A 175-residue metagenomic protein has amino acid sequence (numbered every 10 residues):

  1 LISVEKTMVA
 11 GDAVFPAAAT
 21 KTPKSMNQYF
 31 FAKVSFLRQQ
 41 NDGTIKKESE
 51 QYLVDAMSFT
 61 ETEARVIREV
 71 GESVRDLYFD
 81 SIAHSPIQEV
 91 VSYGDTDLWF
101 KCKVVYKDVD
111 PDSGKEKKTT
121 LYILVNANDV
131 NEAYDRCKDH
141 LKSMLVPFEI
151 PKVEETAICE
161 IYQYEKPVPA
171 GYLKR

Functional and structural regions predicted by a protein language model:
L1, S58-G71, D129-L145: A short, charged, amphipathic alpha-helix used as a generic interaction element across diverse proteins
V4, V9, V14-P16, K21-F30 (+4 more regions): Intrinsic disorder/low-complexity detector
Q28, S35-Q40: Hydrophobic membrane-targeting and insertion signals
R38-V54, K115-I123, L145: A cross-kingdom feature marking solvent-exposed beta-strand/loop segments within repeated, beta-rich binding/scaffold
K46, T60-E63, V70-R75, K115-T119: Acidic, Ser/Thr- and Gly-enriched intrinsically disordered low-complexity segments
F79-L145: Short, solvent-exposed interaction modules
L121-R175: Structured core of small recognition/catalytic domains
